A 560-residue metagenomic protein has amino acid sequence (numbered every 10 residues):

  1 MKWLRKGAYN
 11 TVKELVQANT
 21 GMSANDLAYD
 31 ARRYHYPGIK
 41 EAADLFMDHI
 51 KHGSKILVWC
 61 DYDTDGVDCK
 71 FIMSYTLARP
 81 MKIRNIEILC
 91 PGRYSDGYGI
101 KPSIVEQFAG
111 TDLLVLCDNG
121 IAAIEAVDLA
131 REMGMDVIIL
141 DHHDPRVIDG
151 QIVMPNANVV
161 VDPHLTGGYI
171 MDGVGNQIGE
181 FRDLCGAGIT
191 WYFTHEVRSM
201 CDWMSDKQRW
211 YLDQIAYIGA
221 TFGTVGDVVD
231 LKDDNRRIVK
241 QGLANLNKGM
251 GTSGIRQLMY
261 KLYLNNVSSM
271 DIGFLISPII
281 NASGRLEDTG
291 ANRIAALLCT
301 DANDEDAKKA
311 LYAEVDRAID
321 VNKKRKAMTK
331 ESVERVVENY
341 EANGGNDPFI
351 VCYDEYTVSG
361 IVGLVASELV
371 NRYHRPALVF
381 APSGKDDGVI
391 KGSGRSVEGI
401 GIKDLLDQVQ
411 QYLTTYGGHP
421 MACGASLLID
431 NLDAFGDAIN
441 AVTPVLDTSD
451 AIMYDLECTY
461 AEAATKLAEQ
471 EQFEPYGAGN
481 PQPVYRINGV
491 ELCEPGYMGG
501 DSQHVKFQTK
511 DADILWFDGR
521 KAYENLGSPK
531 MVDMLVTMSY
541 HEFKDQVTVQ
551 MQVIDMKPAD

Functional and structural regions predicted by a protein language model:
K2-L113, E132-G134, G150, N156 (+2 more regions): Hydrophobic helix-and-loop "lid/oligomerization" segment in the mid-to-C-terminal part of catalytic domains
Q107, D112-M204: Active-site cavity-forming subdomains of large catalytic enzyme subunits
V115, N281, Q470-E471, V536: A residue-level signal for conserved active-site and pocket-lining positions in enzyme catalytic cores
C352, K506-K510, M551-I554: Short, acidic/hydrophobic/Gly-rich beta-strand patch recurrent on exposed beta strands that often constitutes part
N431-D437, S528-D560: OB-fold single-stranded nucleic acid-binding module
V445-S449: Non-transmembrane, aqueous-exposed alpha-helical and coiled segments at domain scale
L456-D513: Accessory interdomain/linker segments of ATP-dependent helicases and helicase-like nucleic-acid enzymes that mediate
K510-L526: Beta-strand/loop nucleic-acid-binding surfaces
